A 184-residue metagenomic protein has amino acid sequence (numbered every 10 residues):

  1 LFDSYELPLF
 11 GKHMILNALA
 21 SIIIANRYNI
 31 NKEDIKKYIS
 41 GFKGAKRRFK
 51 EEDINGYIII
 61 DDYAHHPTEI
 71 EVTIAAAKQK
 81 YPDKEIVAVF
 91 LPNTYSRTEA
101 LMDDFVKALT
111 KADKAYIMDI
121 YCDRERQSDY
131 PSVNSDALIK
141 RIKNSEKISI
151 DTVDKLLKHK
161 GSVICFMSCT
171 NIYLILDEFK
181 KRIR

Functional and structural regions predicted by a protein language model:
L1-S4, I58: Short, mixed charged/polar active-site loops that provide acid/base catalysis or chelate metal/phosphate cofactors
S4-K12: A short glycine-threonine-serine/GTX helix/turn-capping micro-motif
H13-L16, A20-R47, E51-R184: ATP-dependent carboxylate-amine ligase
